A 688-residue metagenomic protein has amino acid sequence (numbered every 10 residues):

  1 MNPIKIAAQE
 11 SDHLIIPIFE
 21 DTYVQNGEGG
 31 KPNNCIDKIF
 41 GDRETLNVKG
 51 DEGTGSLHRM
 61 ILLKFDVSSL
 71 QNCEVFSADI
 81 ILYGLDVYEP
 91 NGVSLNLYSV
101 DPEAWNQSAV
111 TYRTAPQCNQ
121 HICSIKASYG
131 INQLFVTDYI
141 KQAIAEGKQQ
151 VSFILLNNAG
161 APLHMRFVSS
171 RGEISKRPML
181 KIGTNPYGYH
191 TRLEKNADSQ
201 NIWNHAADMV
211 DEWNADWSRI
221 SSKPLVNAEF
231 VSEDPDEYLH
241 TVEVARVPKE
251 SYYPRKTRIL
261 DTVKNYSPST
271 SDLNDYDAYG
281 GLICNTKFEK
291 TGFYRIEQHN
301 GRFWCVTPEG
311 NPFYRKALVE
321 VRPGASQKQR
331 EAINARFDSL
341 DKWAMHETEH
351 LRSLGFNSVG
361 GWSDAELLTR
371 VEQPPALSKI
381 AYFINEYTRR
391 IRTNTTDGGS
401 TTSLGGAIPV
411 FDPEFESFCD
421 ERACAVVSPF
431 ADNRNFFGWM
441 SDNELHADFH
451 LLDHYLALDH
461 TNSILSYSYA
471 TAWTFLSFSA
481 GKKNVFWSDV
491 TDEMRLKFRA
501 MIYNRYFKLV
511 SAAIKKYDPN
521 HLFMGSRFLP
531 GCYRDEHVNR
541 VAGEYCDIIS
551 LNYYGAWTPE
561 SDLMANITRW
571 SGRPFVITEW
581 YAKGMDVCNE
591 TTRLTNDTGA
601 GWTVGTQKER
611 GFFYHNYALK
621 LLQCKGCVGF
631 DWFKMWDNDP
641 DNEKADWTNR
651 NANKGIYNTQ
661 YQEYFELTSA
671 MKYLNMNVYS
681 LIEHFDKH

Functional and structural regions predicted by a protein language model:
N2-D66, A159, R171-P178, I182-N214: Flexible, small-residue-rich N-terminal segments that precede or flank a structured functional core
L63-F65, C73-V87, L180: A short beta-strand element within beta-rich, extracytoplasmic domains of secreted/secretory-pathway proteins
D86-Q149: Beta-strand-rich interaction/scaffold domains
E237-S378, T388-G438, K483, W487-M501 (+1 more regions): Active-site-adjacent substrate/metal-binding segments within catalytic domains of carbohydrate-active enzymes
H299, P308, S403-F411, P429 (+1 more regions): Polysaccharide-binding and catalytic clefts of secreted carbohydrate-active enzymes
F437-G438, N443, W580, D597-Y657: Substrate-binding cleft of secreted/luminal carbohydrate-active enzymes
A457-S466, F633-H688: Aromatic-rich peripheral "rim/lid" segments of glycoside hydrolase catalytic domains that contact and position glycan
K497-A512, K516-G599, H615-L619: Glycoside hydrolase catalytic-domain groove-lining segments
